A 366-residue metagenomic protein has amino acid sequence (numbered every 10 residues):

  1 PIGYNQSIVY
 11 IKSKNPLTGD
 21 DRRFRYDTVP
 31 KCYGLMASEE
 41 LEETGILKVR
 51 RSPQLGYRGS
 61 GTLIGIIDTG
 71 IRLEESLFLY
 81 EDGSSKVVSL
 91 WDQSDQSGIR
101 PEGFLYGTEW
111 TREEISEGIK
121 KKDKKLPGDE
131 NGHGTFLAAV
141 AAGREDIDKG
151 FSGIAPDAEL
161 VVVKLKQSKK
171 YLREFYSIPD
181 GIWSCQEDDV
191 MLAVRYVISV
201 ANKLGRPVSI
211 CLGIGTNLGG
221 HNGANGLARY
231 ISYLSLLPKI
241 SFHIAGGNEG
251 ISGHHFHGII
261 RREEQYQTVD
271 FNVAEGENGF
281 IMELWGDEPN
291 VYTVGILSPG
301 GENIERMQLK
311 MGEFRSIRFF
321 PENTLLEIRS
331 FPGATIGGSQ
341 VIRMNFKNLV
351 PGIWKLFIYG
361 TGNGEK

Functional and structural regions predicted by a protein language model:
P1-L63, G70-K86, M344, N348-W354 (+1 more regions): Autoinhibitory propeptides
S7, Q267-V269, Q340-I342: Short strand-edge motifs at loop-to-beta-strand transitions and within beta-strands of extracellular beta-rich domains
R51-Q54, L126, D148-F151, Y230-I231 (+3 more regions): Generic recognition of flexible, low-complexity loop/linker segments
S52-Q186, R206, P289-N290: Subtilisin-like serine protease catalytic core
Y80-K86, A228, I260-R262: Glycine-rich, phosphate-binding/catalytic loops in enzymes
K169-I259, E277-V291, L297-G300, F320 (+1 more regions): Substrate-binding/access-modulating region of protease and related hydrolase catalytic domains
S252, F256-T268, N272-E277, K310-R315: Solvent-exposed, conformationally flexible loop/turn segments
E302-Q308: Surface-exposed loop/edge segments in extracytoplasmic proteins
